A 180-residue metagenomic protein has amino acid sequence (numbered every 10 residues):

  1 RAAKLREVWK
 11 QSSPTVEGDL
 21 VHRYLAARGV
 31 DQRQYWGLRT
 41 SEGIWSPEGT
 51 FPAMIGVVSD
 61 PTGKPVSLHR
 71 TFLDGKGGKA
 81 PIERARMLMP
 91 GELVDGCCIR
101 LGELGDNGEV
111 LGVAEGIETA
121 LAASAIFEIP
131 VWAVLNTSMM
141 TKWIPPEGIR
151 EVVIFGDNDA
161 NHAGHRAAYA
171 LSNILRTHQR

Functional and structural regions predicted by a protein language model:
R1-M54, V58-T62: TOPRIM metal-binding catalytic domain and adjacent DNA-binding surface shared by DnaG-type primases
L5, W9-K10, F72, W132 (+1 more regions): Tryptophan-centered motif/residue detector
Q11-S13, V110-L111, H162: Residue-level marker of alpha-helix boundaries and capping positions
G18, G116-I117, A168: Generic non-transmembrane alpha-helix signal with a bias for helix starts/N-cap capping motifs
P47-E151: Phosphate-handling DNA/RNA-contact segment within nucleic-acid enzymes
A125, T137-R180: Modules that initiate DNA replication and primer synthesis
